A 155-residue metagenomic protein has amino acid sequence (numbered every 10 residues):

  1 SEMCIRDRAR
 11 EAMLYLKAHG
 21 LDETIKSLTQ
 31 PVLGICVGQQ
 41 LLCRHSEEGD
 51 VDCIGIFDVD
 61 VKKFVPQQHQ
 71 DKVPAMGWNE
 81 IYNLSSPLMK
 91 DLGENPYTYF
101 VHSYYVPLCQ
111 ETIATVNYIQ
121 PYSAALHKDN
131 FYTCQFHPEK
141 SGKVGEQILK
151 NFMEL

Functional and structural regions predicted by a protein language model:
S1, R44-S46, S103, S141: Short linear Ser/Thr-Pro motifs
M3-I5: Short, small-residue-biased leader/transition segments that mark boundaries at the very start of proteins
R8-A75: Cysteine-nucleophile active-site neighborhood
S27, D60-L155: Amide-donor transfer/coupling interface in amidating biosynthetic enzymes
